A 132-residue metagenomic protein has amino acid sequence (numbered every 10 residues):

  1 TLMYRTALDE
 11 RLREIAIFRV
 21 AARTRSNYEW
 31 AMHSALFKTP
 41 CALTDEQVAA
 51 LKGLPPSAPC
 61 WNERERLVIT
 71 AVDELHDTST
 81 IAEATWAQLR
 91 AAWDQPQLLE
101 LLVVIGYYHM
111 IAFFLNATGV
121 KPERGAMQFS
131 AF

Functional and structural regions predicted by a protein language model:
T1-F132: Hydrophobic alpha-helical segments
